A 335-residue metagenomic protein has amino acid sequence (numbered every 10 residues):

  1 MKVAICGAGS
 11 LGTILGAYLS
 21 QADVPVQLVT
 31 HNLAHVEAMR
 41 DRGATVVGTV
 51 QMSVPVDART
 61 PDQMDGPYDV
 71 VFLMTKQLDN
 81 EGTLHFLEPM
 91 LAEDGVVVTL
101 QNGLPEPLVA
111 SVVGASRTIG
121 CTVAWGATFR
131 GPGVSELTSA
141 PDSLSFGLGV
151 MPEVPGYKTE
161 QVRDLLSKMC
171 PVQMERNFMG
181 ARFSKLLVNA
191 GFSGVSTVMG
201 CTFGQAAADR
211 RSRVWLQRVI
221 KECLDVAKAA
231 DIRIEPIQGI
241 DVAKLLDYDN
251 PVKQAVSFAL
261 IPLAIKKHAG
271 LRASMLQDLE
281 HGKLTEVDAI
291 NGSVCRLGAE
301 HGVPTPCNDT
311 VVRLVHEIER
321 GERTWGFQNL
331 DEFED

Functional and structural regions predicted by a protein language model:
M1, D69, L144-F146: Nucleotide donor/acceptor-binding cores
M1-Q51: NAD(P)+-binding Rossmann beta1-loop-alpha1 motif at the extreme N-terminus of oxidoreductases
I5, V29, L73, T99-L100 (+2 more regions): Active-site-adjacent beta-strand anchor residues
A34-A38, E106-L108, G156: Short, charged/polar "capping" segments at the starts of alpha-helices and the immediately preceding loops
Q51-E136: Rossmann-like NAD(P)(H) cofactor-binding subdomain of soluble oxidoreductases
P89-M90, V112-R117, V134-D241: Internal alpha-helical scaffold of NAD(P)-dependent oxidoreductase catalytic cores
Q217-D335: NAD(P)-dependent Rossmann-like dehydrogenase/reductase catalytic/cofactor-binding core
